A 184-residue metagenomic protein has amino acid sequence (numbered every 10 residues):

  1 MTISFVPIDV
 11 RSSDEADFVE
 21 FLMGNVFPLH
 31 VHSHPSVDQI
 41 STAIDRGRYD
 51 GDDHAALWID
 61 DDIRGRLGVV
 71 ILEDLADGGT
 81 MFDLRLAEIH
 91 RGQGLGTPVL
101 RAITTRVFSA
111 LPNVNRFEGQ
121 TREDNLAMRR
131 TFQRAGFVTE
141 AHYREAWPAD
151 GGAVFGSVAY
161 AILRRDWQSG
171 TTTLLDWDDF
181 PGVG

Functional and structural regions predicted by a protein language model:
M1-G24, W58-G184: Acyl-donor (CoA/ACP) binding surface of acyl/acetyltransferases
E20-P35: Helix-loop element at the rim of GNAT/NAT acetyltransferase active sites that forms part of the acceptor-substrate
F27-P28, D50, N113-V114: A general structural signal for well-ordered secondary-structure junctions
S33-A55: Active-site rim helix/loop that mediates acceptor-substrate recognition in acyltransferases
